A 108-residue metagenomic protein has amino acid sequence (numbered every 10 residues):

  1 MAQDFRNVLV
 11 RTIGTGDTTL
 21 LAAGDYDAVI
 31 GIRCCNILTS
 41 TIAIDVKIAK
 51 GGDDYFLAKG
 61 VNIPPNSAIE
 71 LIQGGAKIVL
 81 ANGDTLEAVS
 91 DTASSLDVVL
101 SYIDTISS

Functional and structural regions predicted by a protein language model:
M1-G31, V89-S108: C-terminal interaction-tip segments
A28-I30, I42, S67, N82-D84 (+1 more regions): A generic structural signal for short beta-strands and their flanking turns/coil linkers
C34-T39, D91: Short solvent-exposed strand-capping/beta-turn motif centered on an Asx-Ser/Thr pair
T41, D54-F56, S95: Short, mixed charged/polar active-site loops that provide acid/base catalysis or chelate metal/phosphate cofactors
V46-K50, L100-Y102: Conserved aromatic beta-strand anchor motif in extracellular beta-sandwich/beta-rich domains
K50-D53, T105-S107: Short edge-strand/loop segments of extracellular domains
G51-T85: Intrinsically disordered, low-complexity Pro/Gly/Ser/Thr-rich segments with frequent PxxP/GP/PP motifs and embedded
